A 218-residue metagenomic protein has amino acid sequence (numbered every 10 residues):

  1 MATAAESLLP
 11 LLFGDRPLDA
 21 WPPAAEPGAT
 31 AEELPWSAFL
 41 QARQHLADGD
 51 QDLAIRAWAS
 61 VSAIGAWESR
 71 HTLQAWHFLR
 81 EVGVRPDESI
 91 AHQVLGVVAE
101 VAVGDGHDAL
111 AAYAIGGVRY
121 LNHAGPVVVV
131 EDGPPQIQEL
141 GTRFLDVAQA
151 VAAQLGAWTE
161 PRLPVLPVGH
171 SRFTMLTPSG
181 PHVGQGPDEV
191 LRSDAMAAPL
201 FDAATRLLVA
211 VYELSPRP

Functional and structural regions predicted by a protein language model:
A2-G28, E32-I64: Alpha-helical segment of the N-proximal tetratricopeptide repeat
L11, D15-R16, L46, Q51-V98 (+1 more regions): Short, well-ordered, aromatic-rich surface patches in folded extracellular/luminal domains
A31, D105-G106, V151-W158, R206-L214: Eukaryotic alpha-helical solenoid repeat scaffolds
W36-L40, V118-E131: Acidic/histidine-rich, surface-exposed loop or edge segments in extracytoplasmic proteins
V101-A112: Amphipathic, interaction-prone secondary-structure segments
A111-R119, H123, V168, P178-G180: Short, solvent-exposed coil/turn segments at beta-strand boundaries
P134-F144, A197-A204: Short, charged, low-complexity patches
Q138-H170: Short, internal acidic amphipathic alpha-helical interface segments that mediate docking to partner proteins
